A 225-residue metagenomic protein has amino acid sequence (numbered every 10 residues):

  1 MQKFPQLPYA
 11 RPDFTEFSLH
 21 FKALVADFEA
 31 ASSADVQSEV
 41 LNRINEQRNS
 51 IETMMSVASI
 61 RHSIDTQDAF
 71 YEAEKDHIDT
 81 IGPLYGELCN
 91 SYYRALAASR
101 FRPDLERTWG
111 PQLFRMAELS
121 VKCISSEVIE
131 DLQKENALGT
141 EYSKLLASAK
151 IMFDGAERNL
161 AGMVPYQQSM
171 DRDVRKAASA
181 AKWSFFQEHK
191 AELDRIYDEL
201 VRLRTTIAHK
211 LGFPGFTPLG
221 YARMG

Functional and structural regions predicted by a protein language model:
M1-G225: A well-structured
